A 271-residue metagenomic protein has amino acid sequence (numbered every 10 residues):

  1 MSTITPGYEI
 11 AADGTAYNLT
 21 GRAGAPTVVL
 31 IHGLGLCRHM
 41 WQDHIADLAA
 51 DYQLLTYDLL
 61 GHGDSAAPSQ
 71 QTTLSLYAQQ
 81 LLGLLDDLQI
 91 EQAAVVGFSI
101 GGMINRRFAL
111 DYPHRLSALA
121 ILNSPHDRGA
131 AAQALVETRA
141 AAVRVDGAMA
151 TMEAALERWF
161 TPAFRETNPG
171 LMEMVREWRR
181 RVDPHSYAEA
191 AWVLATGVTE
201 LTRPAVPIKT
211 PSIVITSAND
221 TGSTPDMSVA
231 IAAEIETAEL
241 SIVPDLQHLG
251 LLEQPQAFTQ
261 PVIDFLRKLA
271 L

Functional and structural regions predicted by a protein language model:
M1-V28, A50-Q53, I90-E91, T199 (+1 more regions): Alpha/beta-hydrolase fold catalytic core
D13-A67: Conserved HGGG/HGGXW glycine-rich cap/lid loop of the alpha/beta-hydrolase fold
S75-A93: Conserved acidic catalytic loop of the alpha/beta-hydrolase fold
R106-D111, R115-M152: Flexible "cap/lid" loop of the alpha/beta hydrolase fold
A130-A134, D146-V206: Conserved alpha/beta-hydrolase catalytic His-Asp/Glu region
I208, V214-T216: Short beta-strand/loop motif that positions the catalytic acidic residue of the alpha/beta-hydrolase fold
A218-S223: Acidic catalytic loop of the alpha/beta-hydrolase fold
A238-L271: Catalytic active-site module of serine/aspartate enzymes centered on a nucleophile-bearing elbow/loop
